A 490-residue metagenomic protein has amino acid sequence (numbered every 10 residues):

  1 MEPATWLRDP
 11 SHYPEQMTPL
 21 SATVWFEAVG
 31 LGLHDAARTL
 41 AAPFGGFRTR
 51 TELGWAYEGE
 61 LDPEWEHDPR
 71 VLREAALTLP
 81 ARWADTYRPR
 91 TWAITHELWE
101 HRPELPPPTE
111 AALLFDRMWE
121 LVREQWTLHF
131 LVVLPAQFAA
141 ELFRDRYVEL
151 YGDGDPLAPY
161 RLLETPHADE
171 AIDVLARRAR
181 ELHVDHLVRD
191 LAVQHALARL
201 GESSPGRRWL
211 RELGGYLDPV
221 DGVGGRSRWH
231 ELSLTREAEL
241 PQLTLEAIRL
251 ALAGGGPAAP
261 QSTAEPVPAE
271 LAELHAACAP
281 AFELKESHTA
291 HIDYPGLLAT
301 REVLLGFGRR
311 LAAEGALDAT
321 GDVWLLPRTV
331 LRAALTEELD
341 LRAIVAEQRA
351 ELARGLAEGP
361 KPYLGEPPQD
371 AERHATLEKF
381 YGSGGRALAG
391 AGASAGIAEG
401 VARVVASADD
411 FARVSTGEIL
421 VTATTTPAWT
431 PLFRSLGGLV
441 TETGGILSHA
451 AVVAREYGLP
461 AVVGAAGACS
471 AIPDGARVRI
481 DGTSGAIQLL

Functional and structural regions predicted by a protein language model:
M1-G392: Contiguous hydrophobic, helix-prone segments at protein termini that mediate membrane targeting/anchoring
L311, R386-L388, G392, G396 (+3 more regions): Short glycine- and Lys/Arg-enriched binding-loop motifs that mark or flank ligand-binding interfaces
D318, A395-A398, P473: A generic structural signal for short, non-catalytic loop/turn and secondary-structure boundary residues
A375-I419: Phosphate-handling DNA/RNA-contact segment within nucleic-acid enzymes
A402-D409, R413-E418, A423-L490: Acidic, glycine-rich flexible loop/linker segments
